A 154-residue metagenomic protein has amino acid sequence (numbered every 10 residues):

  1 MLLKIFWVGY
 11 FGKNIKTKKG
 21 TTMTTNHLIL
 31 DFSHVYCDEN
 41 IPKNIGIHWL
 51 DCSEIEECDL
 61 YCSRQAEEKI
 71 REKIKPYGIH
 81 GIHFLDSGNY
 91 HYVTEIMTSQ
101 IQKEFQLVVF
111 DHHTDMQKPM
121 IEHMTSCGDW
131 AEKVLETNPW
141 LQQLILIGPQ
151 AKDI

Functional and structural regions predicted by a protein language model:
I5-T22: Short, Lys/Arg-enriched N-terminal segments with co-localized hydrophobic residues within the first ~10-30 amino acids
T24-I154: Conserved alpha-helical scaffold segments that buttress catalytic/binding sites
